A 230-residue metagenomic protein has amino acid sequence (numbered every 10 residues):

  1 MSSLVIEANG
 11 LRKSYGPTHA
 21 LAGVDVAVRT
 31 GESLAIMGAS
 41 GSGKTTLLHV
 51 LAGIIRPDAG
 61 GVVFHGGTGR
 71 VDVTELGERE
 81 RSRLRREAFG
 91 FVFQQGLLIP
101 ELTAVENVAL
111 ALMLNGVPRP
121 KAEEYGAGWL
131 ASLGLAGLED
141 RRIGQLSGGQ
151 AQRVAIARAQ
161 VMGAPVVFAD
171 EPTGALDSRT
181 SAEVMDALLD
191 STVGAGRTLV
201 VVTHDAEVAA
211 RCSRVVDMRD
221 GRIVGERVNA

Functional and structural regions predicted by a protein language model:
A52: Helix-to-loop junction immediately C-terminal to a conserved catalytic motif
G60-D72: Conserved ABC transporter NBD signature motif
R70-G90: ABC ATPase NBD coupling module
L102-L110: Short coil-to-helix segment of the ABC ATPase nucleotide-binding domain corresponding to the Q-loop/switch region
R141, M162, A195: Conserved signature/switch motifs of ABC ATPase nucleotide-binding domains
R142-L146, Q150-Q152: Conserved ABC ATPase signature
V167-D170: Catalytic Walker B motif of ABC-type/P-loop ATPase nucleotide-binding domains
